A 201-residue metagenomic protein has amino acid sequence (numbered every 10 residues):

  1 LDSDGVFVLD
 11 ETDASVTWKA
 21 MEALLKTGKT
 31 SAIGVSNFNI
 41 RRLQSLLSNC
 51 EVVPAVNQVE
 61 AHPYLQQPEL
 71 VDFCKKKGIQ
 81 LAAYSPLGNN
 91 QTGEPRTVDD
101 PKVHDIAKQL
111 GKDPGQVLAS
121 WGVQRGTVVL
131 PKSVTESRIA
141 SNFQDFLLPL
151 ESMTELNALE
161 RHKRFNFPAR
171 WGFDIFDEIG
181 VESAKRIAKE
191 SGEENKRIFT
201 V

Functional and structural regions predicted by a protein language model:
L1-V201: Beta/alpha (TIM)-barrel catalytic core signal, keyed to glycine-rich beta->alpha loops juxtaposed to Asp/Glu that bind
